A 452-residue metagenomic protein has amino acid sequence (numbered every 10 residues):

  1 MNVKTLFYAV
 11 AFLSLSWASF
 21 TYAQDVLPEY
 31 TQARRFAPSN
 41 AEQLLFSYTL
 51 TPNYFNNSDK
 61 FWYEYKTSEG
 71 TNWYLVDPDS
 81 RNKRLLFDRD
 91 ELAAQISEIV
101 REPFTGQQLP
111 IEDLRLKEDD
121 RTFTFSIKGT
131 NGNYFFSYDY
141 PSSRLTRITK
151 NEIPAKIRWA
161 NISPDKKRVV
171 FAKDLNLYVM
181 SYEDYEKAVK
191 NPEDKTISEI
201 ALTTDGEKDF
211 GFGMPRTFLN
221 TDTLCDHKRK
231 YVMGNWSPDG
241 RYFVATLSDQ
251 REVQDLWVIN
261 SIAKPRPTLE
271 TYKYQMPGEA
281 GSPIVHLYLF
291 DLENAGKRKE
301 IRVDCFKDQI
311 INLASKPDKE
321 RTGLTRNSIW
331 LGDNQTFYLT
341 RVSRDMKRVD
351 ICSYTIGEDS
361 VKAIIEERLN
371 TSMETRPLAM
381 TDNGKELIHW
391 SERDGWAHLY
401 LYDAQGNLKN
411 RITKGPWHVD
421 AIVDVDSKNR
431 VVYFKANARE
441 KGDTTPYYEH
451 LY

Functional and structural regions predicted by a protein language model:
M1-A9: Bacterial N-terminal signal peptides that target proteins for export
L6, Y22-A23: Intrinsically disordered, low-complexity regions enriched for glutamine and histidine
Y8-A18: Bacterial N-terminal signal peptides
A23-Y452: Beta-propeller folds
